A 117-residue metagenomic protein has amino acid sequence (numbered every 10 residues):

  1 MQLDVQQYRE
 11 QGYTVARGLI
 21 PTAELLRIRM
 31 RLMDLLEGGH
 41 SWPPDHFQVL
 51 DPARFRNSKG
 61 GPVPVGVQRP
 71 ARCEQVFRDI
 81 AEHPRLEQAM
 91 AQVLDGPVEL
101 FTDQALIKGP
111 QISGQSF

Functional and structural regions predicted by a protein language model:
Q2-Q11, R17-F117: Non-heme Fe(II)-dependent double-stranded beta-helix
